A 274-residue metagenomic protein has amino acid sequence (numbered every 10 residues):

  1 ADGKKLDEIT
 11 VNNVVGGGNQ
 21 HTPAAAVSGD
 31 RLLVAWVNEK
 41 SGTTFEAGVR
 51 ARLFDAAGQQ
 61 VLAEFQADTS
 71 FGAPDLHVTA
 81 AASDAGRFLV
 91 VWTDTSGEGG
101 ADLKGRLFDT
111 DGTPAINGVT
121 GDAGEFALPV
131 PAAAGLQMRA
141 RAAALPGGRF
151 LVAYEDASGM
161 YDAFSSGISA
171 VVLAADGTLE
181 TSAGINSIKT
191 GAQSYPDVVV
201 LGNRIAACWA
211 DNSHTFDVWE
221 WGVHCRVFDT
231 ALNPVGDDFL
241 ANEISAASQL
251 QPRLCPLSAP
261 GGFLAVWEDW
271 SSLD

Functional and structural regions predicted by a protein language model:
A1-D274: Extracellular, repeat-based ectodomains that mediate carbohydrate processing or recognition
